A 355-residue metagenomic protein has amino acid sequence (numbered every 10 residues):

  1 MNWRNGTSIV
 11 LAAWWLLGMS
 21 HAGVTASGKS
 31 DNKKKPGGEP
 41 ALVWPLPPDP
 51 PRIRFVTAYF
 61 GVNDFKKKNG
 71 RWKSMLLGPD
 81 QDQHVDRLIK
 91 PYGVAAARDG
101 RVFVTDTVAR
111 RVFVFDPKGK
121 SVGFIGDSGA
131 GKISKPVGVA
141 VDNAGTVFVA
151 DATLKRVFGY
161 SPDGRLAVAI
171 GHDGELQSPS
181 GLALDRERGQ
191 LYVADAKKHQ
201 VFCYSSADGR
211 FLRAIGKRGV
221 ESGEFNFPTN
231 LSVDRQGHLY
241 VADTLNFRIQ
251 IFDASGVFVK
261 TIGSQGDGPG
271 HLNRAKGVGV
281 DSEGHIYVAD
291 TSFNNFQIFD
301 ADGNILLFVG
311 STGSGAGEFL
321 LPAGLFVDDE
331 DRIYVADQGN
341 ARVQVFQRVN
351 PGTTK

Functional and structural regions predicted by a protein language model:
M1-V10: Bacterial N-terminal signal peptides that target proteins for export
V10-G18: Bacterial N-terminal signal peptides
G23-K355: Eukaryotic scaffold repeat domains enriched in small/polar residues
